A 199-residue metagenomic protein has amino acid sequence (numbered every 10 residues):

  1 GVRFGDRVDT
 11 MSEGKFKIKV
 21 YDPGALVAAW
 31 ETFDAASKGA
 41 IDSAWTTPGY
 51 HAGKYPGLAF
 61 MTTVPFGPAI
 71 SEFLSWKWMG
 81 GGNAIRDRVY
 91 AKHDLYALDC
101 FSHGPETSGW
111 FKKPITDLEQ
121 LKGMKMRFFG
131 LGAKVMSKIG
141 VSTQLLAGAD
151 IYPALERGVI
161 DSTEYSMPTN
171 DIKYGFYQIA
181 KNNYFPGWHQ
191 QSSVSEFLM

Functional and structural regions predicted by a protein language model:
G1-F73, N83-M199: N-terminal secretory/targeting leader peptides
W76: Short beta-strand-centered segments that line the small-molecule binding cleft or hinge of alpha/beta clamshell
